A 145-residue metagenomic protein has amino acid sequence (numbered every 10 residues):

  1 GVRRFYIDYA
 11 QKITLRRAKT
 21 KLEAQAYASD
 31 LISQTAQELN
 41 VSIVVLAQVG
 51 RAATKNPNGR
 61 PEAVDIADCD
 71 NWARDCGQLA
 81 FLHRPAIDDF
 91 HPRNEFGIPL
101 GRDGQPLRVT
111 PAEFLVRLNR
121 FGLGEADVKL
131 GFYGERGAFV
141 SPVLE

Functional and structural regions predicted by a protein language model:
G1-V2, K19, L31-L39, A52-E145: C-terminal regions of RecA-like/P-loop NTPase motor modules
V2-V45: Helical hairpin unit composed of two closely spaced alpha helices linked by a short loop
A10, Q48-V49, R84-P85: Short, ordered loop/turn segments at secondary-structure junctions
K12-T14, G50-T54: Short, active-site-adjacent cap segments at secondary-structure transitions
